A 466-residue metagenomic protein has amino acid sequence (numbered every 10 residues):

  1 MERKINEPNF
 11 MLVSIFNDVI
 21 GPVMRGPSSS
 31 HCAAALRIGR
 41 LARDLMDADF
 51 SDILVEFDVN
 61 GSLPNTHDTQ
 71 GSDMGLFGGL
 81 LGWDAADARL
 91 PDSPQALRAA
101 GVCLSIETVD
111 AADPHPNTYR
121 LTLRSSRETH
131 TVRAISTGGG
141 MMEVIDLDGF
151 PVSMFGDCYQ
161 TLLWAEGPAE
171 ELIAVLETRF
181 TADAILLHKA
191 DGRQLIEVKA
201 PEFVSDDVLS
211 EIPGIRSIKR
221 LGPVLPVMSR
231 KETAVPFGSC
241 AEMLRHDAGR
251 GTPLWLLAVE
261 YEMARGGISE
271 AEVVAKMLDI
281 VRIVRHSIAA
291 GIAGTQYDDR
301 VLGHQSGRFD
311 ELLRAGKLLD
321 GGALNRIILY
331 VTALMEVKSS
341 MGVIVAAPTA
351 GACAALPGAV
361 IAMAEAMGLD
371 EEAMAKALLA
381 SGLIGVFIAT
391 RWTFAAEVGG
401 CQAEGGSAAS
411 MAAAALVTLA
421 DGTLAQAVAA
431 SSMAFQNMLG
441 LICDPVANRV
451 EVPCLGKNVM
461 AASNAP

Functional and structural regions predicted by a protein language model:
E2-E143, D148-M341: Generic N-terminal targeting/processing segments that precede catalytic cores or assembly contacts
C32-M46, P168, P357-L369, A413-D421: Alpha-helical support elements that line or immediately flank enzyme active sites and cofactor-binding pockets
S72-G79, A409-A414, T418: Proline/glycine-anchored alpha-helix kink/cap motifs
A112-T122, F387, M411, M438-I442: Glycine-rich anion-binding loops of enzyme active sites
D148-A165, I173-A174, A184-R193, E197 (+5 more regions): A structural signal for small-residue-enriched, beta-sheet-centric alpha/beta enzyme cores and oligomeric scaffold folds
M243-G405, L419-A425, A429-S431, Q436-N448 (+1 more regions): N-terminal core-entry segment
